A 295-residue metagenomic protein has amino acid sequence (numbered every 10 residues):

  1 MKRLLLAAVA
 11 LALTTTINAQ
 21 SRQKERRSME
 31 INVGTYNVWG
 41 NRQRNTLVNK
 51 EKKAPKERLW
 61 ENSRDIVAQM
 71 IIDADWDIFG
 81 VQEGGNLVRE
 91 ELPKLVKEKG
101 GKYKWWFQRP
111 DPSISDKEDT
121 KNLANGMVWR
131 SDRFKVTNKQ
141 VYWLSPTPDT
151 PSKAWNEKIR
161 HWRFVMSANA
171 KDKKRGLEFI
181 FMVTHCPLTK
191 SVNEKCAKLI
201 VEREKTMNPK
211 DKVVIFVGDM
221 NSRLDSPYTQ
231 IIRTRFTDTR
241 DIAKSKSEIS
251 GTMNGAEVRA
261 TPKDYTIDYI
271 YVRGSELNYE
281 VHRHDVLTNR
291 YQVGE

Functional and structural regions predicted by a protein language model:
K2, A19-E98, S113-N122: N-terminal, active-site-proximal structural segment of metallo-dependent hydrolase catalytic domains
L4-A12: Sec-dependent N-terminal signal peptides
T14-N18: C-terminal segment of classical bacterial N-terminal signal peptides
S21, K190-S191, E202-V214, N221-E295: Metal-dependent phosphoester-hydrolase catalytic domains
N32-V38, V67-L92, V128, A168 (+5 more regions): Active-site beta-strand/loop signature of hydrolases that rely on acidic residues for catalysis
V38-N41, G84-V88, D111-I114, R133-F134 (+5 more regions): Solvent-exposed loop/turn segments at secondary-structure junctions within structured extracellular/periplasmic domains
V48-A54, T147-E157, S247-V258: Surface-exposed intrinsically disordered loops and tails
Q82-E178, R283-V286: Structured beta-strand-rich core segments of catalytic domains in phosphoester-bond hydrolases
